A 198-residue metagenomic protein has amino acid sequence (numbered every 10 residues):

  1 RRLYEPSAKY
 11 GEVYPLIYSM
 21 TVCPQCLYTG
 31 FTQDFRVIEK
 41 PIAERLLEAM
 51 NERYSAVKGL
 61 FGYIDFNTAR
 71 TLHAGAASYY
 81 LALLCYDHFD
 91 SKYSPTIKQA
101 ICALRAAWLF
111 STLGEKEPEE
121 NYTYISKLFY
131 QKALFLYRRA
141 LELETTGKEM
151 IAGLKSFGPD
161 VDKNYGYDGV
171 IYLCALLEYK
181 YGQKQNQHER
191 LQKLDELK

Functional and structural regions predicted by a protein language model:
R1-M50: N-terminal cysteine/histidine-rich coordination modules
R1-S7, K40-L60, K116-A133, Q185-D195: Short coil/linker segments at helix-helix boundaries
I17-Y18, V37-K40, L46-N51, T71 (+6 more regions): Aromatic-enriched hydrophobic runs in primary sequence
T29-S55, V161, G166-C174, Q192-L197: A short, hydrophobic/aromatic-rich structural module that often spans a beta strand with its adjoining loop
A49-L83, K92-P118, Q131, R138 (+1 more regions): Amphipathic alpha-helical repeat scaffolds of TPR domains
P118-K198: Charged, long alpha-helical assembly modules
